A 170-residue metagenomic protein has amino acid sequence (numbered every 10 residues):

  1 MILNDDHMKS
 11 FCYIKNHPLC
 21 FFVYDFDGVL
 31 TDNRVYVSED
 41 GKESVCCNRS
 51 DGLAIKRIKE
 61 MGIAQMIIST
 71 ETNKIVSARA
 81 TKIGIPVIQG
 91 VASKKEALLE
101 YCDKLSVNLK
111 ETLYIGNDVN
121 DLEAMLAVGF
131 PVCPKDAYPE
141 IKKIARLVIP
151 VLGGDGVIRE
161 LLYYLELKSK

Functional and structural regions predicted by a protein language model:
M1-F26: Non-catalytic pre-domain segments flanking phosphatase-related domains
P18-C20, I63, K110-E111: Short coil/turn segments at beta-strand junctions that form active-site/ligand-binding loops
V29-E60, T70: A positional/architectural concept
G41-C47, V87-I88, K95-K170: Mg2+-dependent phosphoryl-transfer enzymes with acidic/Ser/Thr/Gly-rich catalytic loops
A54-R79, I88-Q89: Substrate-recognition element of Asp-dependent hydrolases with the DxDx(T/V) motif
